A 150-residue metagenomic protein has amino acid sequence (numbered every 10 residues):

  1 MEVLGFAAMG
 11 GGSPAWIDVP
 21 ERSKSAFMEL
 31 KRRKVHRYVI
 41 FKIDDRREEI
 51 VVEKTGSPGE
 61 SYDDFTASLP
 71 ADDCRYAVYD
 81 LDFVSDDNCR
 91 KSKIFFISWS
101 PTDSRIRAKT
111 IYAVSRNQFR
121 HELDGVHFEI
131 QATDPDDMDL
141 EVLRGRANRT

Functional and structural regions predicted by a protein language model:
M1-I94, S98-T150: Long, low-complexity regulatory segments enriched in Ser/Thr/Pro/Gly and acidic residues
